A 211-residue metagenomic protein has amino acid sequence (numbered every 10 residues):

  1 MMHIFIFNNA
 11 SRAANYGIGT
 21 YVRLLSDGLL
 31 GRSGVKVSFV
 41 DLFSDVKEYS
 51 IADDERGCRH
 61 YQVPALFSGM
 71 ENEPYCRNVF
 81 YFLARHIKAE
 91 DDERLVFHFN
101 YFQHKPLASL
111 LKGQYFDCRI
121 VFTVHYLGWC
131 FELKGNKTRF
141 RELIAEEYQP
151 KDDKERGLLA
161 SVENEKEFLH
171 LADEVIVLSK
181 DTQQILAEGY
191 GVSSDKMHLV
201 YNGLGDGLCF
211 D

Functional and structural regions predicted by a protein language model:
M1-E48, E93: N-terminal subdomain of nucleotide-sugar transferases
N9, N100, V124-L127, Y201-N202: Histidine-centered beta-alpha loop that forms part of the nucleotide-sugar donor binding/catalytic region in diverse
S33-R94: A conserved catalytic-core segment of Leloir-type glycosyltransferases
H86-H104, C118-H125: Short N-terminal targeting/anchoring amphipathic segment
F99, V177-L178: Short beta-strand scaffold positions
G128, L143-V175: Membrane-proximal helix-turn-helix segments that form the acceptor-binding/catalytic region of lipid-linked
D181, G203: Carbohydrate-associated surface elements
C209-D211: A short helix/loop element that forms part of the nucleotide-sugar donor recognition site in Leloir-type
